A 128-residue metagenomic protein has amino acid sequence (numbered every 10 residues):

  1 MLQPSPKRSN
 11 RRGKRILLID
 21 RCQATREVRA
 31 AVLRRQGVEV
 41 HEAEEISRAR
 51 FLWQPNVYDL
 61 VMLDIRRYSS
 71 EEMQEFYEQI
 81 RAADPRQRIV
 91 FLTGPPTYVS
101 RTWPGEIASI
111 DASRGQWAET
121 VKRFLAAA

Functional and structural regions predicted by a protein language model:
M1-Q23, T97-Y98, A112-A128: Non-catalytic signal-transmission and effector/linker regions of two-component phosphorelay proteins
R15, E39, V57-D59, R88: Structural signature of beta-strand start/N-cap positions in the alpha/beta core of ABC transporter nucleotide-binding
L18-I19, V61-I65, V90-T93: Conserved beta-strand segments of the P-loop GTPase G domain that flank and frequently precede/overlap
Q23-H41: Two-component/phosphorelay signaling modules centered on CheY-like receiver
T25-E27, S69-S70, T97-R101: Short, charged/polar "capping" segments at the starts of alpha-helices and the immediately preceding loops
E42-L60, Y68: Acidic, metal-coordinating helix/loop segments flanking the phosphotransfer/catalytic sites of two-component signaling
M62-A82, R86, P96: Conserved phosphotransfer microenvironments
Q74-E75, R88-E119, R123: Alpha4 helix (beta4-alpha4-beta5 surface) of REC/receiver domains from two-component response regulators
